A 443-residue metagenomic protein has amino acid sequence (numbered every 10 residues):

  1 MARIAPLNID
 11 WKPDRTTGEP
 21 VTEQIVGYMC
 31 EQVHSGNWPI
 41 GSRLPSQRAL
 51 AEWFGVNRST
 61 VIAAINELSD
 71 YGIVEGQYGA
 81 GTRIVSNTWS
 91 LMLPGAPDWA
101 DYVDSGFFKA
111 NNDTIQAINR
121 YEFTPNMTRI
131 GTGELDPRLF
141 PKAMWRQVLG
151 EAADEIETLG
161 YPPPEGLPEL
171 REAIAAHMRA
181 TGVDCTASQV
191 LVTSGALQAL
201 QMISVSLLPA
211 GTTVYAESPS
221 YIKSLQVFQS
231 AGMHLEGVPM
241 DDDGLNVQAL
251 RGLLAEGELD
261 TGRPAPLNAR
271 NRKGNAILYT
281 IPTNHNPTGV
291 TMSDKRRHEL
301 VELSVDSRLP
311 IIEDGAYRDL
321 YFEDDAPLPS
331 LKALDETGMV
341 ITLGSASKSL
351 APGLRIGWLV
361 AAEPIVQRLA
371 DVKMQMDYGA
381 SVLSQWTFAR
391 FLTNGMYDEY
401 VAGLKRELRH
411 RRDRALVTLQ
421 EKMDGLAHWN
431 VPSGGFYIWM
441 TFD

Functional and structural regions predicted by a protein language model:
M1-G150, A370, M374-A380, A389-L392 (+6 more regions): N-terminal basic, amphipathic alpha-helical segments
V85, G131, P239, K332 (+1 more regions): Residue-level detector of conserved, well-ordered beta-strand and adjacent loop positions that form binding/recognition
W89, G133-P137, L197, Y221 (+6 more regions): Short, solvent-exposed loop/turn segments at secondary-structure junctions
K142, L170-R171, V366, Q385 (+1 more regions): A general structural signal for well-ordered alpha-helical segments in protein cores
D154-S307, I312, D319-L334, L408: Conserved core of the PLP fold type I
L309, V340, A427: Short, conserved active-site loop motifs that form the nucleotide-linked donor/cofactor pocket
E336-R406: Conserved core segment of the aminotransferase class I/II
